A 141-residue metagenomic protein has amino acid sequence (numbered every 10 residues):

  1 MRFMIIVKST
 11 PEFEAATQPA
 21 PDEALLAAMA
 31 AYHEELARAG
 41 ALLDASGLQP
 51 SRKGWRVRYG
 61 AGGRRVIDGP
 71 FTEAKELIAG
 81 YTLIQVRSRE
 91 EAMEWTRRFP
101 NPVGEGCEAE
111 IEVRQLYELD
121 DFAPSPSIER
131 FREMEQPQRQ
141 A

Functional and structural regions predicted by a protein language model:
M1-A141: Conserved, structured core segments of small domains
